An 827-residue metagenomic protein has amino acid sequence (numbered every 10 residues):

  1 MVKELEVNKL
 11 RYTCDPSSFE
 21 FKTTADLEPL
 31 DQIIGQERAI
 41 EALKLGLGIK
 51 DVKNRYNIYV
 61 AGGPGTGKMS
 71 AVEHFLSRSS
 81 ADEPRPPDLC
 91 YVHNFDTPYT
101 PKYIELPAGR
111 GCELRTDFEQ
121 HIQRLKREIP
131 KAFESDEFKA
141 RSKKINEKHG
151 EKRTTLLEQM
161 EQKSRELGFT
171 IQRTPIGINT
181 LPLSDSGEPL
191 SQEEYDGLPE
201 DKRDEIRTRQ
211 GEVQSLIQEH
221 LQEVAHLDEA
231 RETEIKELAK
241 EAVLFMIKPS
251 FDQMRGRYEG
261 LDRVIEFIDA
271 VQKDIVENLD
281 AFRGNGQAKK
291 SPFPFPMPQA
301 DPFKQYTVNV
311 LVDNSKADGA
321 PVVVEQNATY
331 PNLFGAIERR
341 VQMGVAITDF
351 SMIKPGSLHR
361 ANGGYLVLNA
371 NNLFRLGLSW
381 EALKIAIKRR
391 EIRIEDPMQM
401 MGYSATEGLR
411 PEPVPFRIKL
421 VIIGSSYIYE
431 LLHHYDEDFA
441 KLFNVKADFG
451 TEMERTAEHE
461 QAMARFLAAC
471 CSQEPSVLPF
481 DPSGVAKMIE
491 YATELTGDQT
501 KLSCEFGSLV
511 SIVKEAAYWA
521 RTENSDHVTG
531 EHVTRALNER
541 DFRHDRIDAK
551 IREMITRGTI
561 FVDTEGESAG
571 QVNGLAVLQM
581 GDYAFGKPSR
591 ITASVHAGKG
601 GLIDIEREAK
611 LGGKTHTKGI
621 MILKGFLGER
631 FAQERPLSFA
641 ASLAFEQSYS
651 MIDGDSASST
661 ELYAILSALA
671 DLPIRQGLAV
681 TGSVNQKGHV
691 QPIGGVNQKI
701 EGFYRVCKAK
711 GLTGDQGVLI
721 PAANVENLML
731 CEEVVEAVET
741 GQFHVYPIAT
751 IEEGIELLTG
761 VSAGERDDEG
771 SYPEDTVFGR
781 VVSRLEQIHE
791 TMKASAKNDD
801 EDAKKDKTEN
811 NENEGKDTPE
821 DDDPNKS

Functional and structural regions predicted by a protein language model:
M1-H433, D438-T456, E460, A464-P482 (+5 more regions): Conserved ASCE/P-loop NTPase catalytic core
P16, D349-L358, G364-G377, E381-L383 (+4 more regions): Peripheral, non-AAA+ core regions of ATP-driven protein-machinery
